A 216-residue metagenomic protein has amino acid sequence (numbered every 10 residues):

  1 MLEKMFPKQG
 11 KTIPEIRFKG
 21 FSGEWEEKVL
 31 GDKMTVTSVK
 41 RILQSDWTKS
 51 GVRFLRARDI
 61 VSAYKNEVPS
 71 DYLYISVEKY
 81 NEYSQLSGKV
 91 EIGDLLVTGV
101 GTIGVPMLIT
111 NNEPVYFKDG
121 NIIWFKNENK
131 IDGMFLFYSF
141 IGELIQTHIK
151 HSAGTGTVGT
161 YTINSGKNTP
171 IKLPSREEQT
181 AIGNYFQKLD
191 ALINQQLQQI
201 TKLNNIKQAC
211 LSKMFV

Functional and structural regions predicted by a protein language model:
L2-R17, F21: Charged, alpha-helix-forming regions
P7-G10, I193-Q208: Extended intrinsically disordered, low-complexity coil regions enriched in Ser, Thr, Gly, Ala and often Pro
R17-R41: Non-catalytic DNA-recognition/assembly elements of restriction-modification systems
G31-M34, Q44-N81: DNA target-recognition patches
D32, T180-L192: Extracellular/lumenal glycan-associated surfaces
R56-R58, Y74-I141: A short beta-sheet element
G99, V115-I123, A153-E177: A short glycine-rich beta-alpha junction/loop motif
